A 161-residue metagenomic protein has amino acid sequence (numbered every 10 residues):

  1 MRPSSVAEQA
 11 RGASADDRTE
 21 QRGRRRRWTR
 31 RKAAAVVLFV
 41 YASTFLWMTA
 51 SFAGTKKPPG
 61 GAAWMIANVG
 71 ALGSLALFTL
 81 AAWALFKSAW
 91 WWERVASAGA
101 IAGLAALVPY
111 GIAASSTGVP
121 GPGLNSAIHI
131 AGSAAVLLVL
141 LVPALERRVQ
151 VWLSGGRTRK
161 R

Functional and structural regions predicted by a protein language model:
R2-E8, D16-R161: Membrane-interface extramembranous regions
